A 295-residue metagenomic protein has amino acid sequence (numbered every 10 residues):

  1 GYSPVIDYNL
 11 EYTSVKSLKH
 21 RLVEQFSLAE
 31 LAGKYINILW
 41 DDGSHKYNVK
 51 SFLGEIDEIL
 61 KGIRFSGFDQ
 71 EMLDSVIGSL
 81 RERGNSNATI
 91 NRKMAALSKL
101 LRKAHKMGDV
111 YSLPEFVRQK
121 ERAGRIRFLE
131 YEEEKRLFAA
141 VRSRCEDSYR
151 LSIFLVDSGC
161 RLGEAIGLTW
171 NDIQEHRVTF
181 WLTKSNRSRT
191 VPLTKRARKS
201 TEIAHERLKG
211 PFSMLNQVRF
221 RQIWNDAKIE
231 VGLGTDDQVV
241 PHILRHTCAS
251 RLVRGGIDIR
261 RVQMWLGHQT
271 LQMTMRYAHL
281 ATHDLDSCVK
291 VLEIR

Functional and structural regions predicted by a protein language model:
G1-E71: N-terminal DNA-binding module of tyrosine recombinases/phage integrases
F26, F128, L182-N186, R196 (+1 more regions): Catalytic-site neighborhood detector that most strongly recognizes the C-terminal catalytic loop/helix of tyrosine
E55, I63-G78, E82-F116, G159-G163 (+1 more regions): N-terminal DNA-binding recognition helix of tyrosine site-specific recombinases/integrases
S66, G108-Y111, E121-A139, S185-K195 (+1 more regions): DNA breakage-rejoining catalytic core of tyrosine-based enzymes
N91, M107-L162, I166, R295: Basic, Lys/Arg- and aromatic-enriched nucleic-acid-binding interface segment
K106, I153, D157, R161-E164 (+3 more regions): C-terminal catalytic core of tyrosine-transesterase DNA break-rejoin enzymes
G124-Y131, S158, G163, G167-S200: Conserved tyrosine-mediated DNA breakage-rejoining catalytic core shared by Y-recombinases
T194-D236: Active-site/catalytic core of tyrosine-dependent DNA strand-transfer enzymes
